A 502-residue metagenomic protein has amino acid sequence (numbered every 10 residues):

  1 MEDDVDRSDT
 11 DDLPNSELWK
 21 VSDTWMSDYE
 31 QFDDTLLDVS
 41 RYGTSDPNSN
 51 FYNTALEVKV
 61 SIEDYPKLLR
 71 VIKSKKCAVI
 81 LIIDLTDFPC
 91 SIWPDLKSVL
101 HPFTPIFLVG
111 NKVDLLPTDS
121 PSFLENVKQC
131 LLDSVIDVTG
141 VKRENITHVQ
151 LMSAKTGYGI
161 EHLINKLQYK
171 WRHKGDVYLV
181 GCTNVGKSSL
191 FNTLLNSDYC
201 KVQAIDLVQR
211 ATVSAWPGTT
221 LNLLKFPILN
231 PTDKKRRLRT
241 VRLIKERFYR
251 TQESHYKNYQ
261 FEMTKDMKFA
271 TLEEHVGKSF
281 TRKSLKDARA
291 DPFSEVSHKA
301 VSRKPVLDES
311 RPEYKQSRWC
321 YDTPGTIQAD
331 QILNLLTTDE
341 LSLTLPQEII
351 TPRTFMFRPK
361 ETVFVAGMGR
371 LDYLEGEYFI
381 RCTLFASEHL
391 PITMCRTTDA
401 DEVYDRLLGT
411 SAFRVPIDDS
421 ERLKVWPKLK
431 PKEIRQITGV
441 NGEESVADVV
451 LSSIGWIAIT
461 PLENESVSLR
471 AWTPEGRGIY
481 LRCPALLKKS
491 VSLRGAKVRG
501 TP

Functional and structural regions predicted by a protein language model:
M1-A78, T104-I106, V113, L207-P502: Helix-rich effector regions associated with P-loop NTPase G domains
F51-L56, K73-W93, P105-F107, V113-L124 (+1 more regions): Conserved Switch II/interswitch segment of TRAFAC-class P-loop GTPases
D84, L195, P324-G325: Short glycine-/small-residue-rich Rossmann-like dinucleotide-binding loops
P89, L116, G186, I327-D330: Catalytic P-loop NTPase motifs of RecA-like helicase/translocase cores
V99-F103: Short, conserved loop/helix-junction motifs that constitute active-site signature segments in enzyme catalytic cores
T104-F107, V113-T183, F191-L223, P227-D233: Canonical P-loop GTPase G-domain recognition
